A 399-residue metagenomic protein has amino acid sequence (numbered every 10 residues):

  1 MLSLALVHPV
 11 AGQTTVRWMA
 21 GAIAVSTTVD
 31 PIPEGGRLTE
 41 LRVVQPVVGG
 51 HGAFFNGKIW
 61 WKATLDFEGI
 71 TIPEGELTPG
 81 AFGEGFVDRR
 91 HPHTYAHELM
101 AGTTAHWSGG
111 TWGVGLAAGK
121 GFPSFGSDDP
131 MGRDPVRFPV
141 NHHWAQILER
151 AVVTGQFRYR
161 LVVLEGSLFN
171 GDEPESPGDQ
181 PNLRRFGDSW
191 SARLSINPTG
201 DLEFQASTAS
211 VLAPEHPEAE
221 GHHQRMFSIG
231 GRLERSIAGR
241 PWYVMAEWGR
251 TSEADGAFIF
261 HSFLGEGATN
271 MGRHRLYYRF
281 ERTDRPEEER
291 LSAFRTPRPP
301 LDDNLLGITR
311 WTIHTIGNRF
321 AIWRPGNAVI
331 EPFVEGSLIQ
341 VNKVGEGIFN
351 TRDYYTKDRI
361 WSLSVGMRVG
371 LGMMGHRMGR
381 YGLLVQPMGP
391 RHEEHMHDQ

Functional and structural regions predicted by a protein language model:
V10-H106, D358-S364, D398: Beta-barrel outer-membrane channel/assembly domains of diderm bacteria
A22-D30, N56-K58, L65-P73, A118-S124 (+10 more regions): Transmembrane beta-strands of outer-membrane beta-barrel pores
I23-G36, E74-S195: Surface-exposed coil loops of outer-membrane beta-barrel proteins
E40-V48, P92-H97, I147-V153, R158-R160 (+5 more regions): Residues that define the transmembrane beta-barrel architecture of outer-membrane proteins
P46-F54, L99-T103, V153-Y159, G166 (+5 more regions): Residues on the lipid-exposed face of transmembrane beta-strands in outer-membrane beta-barrel proteins
G57-K62, S108-V114, S124, F157 (+6 more regions): Repeated loop/turn-to-beta-strand initiation elements of outer-membrane beta-barrel proteins
Y159-S167, R185, R193-I308, T312-H314: Detector for outer-membrane/organellar transmembrane beta-barrel domains, recognizing the amphipathic beta-strand
I316, Y355-Q399: Outer-membrane beta-barrel "beta-signal"
